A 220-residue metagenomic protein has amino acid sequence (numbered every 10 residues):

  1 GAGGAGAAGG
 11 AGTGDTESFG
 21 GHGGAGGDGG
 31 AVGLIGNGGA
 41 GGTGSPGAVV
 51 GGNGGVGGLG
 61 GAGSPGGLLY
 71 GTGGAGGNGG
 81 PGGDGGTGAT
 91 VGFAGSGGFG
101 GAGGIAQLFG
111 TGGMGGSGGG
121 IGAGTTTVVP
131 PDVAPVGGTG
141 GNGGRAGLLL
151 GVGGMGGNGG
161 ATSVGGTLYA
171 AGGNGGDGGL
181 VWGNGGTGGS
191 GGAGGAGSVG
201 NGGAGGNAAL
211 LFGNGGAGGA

Functional and structural regions predicted by a protein language model:
G1-A220: Long, compositionally biased tandem-repeat segments
